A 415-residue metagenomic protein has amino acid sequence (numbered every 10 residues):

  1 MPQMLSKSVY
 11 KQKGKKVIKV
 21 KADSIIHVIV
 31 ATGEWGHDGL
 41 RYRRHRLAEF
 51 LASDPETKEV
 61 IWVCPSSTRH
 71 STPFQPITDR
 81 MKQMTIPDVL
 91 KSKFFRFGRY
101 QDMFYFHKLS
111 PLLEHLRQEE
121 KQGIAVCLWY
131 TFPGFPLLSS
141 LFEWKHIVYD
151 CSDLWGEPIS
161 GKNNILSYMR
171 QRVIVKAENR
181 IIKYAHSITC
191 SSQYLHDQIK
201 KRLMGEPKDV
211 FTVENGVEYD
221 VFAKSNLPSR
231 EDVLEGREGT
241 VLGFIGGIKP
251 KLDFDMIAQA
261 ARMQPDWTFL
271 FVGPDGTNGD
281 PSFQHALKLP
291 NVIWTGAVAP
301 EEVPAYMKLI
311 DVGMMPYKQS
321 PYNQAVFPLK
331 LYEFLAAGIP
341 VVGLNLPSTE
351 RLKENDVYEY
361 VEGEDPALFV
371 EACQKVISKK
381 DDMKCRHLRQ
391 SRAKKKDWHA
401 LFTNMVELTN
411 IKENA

Functional and structural regions predicted by a protein language model:
D38, Y42, L252, A299-Y306 (+2 more regions): Nucleotide-sugar-dependent
L113-H115, P136, S140, W155 (+1 more regions): Membrane-proximal helix-turn-helix segments that form the acceptor-binding/catalytic region of lipid-linked
L138, Y184-D209, R351: A short, active-site helix/loop in glycosyltransferases that binds the activated sugar's phosphate group
Y194, V213-G216: Carbohydrate-associated surface elements
K200-K201, V217-V233: Acidic anion/phosphate-binding donor-loop and adjacent secondary structure in glycosyltransferase catalytic cores
G273, D280-M307: Nucleotide-activated donor-binding/catalytic signature segment of Leloir-type glycosyltransferases, i.e., the conserved
V357-A367, K375-D381: Conserved acidic donor-binding segment of nucleotide-sugar-dependent glycosyltransferases
D381-T409: A charged, aromatic-enriched C-terminal amphipathic alpha-helix characteristic of glycosyltransferases across folds
